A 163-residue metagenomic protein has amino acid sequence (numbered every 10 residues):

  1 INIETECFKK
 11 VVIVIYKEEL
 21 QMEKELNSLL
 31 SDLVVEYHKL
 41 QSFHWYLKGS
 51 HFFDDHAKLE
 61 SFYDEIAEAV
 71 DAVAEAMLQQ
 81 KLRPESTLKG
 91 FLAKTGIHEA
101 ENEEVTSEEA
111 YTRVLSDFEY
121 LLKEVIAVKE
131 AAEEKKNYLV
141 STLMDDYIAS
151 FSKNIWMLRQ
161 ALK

Functional and structural regions predicted by a protein language model:
L20-E23, N27-L30, V34, E60 (+5 more regions): Short amphipathic alpha-helical segments with heptad-repeat character
Q21, E36-S61, E124-L139: Helix-loop segments that flank and shape redox-cofactor active sites
L30, Y37-L40, H44, V70 (+5 more regions): A structural signal for well-ordered alpha-helices, especially hydrophobic packing surfaces of coiled-coils
D54-G90: Conserved alpha-helical segments that form or flank metal/cofactor-binding pockets of metalloenzymes
D71, E75, T95-M144: Acidic/histidine-rich alpha-helical segments that form the ligand environment of transition-metal centers
